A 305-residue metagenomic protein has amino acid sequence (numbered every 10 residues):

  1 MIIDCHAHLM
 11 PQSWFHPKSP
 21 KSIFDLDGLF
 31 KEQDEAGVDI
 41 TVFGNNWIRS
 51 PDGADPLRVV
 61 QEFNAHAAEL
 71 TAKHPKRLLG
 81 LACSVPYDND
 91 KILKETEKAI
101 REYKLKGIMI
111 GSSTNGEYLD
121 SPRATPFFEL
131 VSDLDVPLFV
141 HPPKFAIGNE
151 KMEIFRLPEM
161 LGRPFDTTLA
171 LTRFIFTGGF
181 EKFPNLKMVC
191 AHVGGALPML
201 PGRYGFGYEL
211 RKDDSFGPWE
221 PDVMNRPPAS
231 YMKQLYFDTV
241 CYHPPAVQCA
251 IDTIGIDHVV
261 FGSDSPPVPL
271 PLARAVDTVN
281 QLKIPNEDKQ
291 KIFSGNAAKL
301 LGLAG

Functional and structural regions predicted by a protein language model:
M1-I40, A65, E69-A72, K94-K98 (+4 more regions): Mid-to-C-terminal alpha-helical segments outside catalytic/metal-binding sites
W14-P17, D55, E150-E153, L200-Y204 (+3 more regions): Short aromatic-enriched loop/helix-cap "lid" or pocket-rim segments at secondary-structure transitions that line
S19, G28-G53, R77-V85, K106-I110: Divalent metal-dependent hydrolysis catalytic cores, especially in the metallo-beta-lactamase
S19-F24, R49-V59, V85-I92, N115-P122 (+2 more regions): Acidic-and-aromatic substrate-binding clefts and catalytic sites of carbohydrate-active enzymes
D55-A68, A72, K94-K104, G195 (+1 more regions): Short, electropositive alpha-helical surface patch
Q61-R77, T125-V140: Alpha-helix-loop-beta-strand connector modules within alpha/beta enzyme cores
P86, P142-I147, S265-P267: Short glycine-enriched loops at secondary-structure junctions
R101-H258: Catalytic pocket-lining loop regions of alpha/beta-barrel enzymes, especially the amidohydrolase/enolase/GH5 lineages
